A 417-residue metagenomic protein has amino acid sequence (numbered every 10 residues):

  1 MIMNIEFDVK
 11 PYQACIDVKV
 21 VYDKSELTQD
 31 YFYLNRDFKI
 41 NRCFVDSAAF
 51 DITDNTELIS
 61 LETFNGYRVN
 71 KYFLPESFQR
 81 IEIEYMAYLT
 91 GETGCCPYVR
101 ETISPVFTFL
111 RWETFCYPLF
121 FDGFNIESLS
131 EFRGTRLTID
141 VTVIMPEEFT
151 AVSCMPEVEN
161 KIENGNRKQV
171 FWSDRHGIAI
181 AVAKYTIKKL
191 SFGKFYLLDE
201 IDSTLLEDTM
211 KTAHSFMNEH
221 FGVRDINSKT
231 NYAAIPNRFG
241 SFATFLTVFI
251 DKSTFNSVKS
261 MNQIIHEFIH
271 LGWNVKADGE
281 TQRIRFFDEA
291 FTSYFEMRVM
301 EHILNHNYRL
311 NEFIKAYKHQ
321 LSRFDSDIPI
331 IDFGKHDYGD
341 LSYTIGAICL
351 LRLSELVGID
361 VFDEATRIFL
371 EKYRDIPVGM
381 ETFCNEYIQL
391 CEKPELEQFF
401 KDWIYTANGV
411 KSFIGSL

Functional and structural regions predicted by a protein language model:
M1-C15, N41: N-terminal, polar/Ser/Thr-rich
Y12, K19-V21, N65-K71, E82-A181: Extended, low-hydrophobicity, Ser/Thr/Pro/Gly-biased non-transmembrane segments
Q13-D37: Ligand-binding face of N-terminal immunoglobulin V-set domains in extracellular IgSF glycoproteins
V18-V20, D30-F32, E84, L129-R133 (+4 more regions): Zn2+-dependent metallopeptidase catalytic core
Q29-T56, T138, I144-F149: Solvent-exposed beta-hairpin/edge-strand motifs
V141, T186-I284: Juxtacatalytic substrate-recognition/specificity segment
R283-I348, L356, Y373, W403-V410: Acidic/His/Gly-enriched intrinsically disordered linker/tail segments that often contain short helix/coil "MoRF-like"
G339, T344-S416: Amphipathic alpha-helical substructures
